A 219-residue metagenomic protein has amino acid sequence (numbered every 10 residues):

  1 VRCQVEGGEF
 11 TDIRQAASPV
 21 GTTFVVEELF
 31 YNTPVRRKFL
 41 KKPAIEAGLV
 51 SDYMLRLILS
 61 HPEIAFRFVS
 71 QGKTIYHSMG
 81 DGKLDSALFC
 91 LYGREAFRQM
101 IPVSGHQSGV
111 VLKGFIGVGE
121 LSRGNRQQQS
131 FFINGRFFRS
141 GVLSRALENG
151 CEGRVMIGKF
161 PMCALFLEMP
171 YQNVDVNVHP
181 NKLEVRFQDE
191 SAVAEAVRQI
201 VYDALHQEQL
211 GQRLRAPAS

Functional and structural regions predicted by a protein language model:
V1-S219: N-terminal phosphate-binding caps/lids of nucleotide- and nucleic-acid-binding domains
